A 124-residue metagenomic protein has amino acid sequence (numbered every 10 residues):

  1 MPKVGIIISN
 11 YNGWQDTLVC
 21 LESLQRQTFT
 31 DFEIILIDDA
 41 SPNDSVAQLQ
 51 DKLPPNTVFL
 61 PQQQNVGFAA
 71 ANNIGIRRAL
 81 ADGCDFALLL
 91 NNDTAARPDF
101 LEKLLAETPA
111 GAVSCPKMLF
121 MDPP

Functional and structural regions predicted by a protein language model:
K3-G5, E33: Cell-envelope/extracellular polymer assembly enzymes that use nucleotide-activated donors
N12, L24, D39-D44, V66: Conserved short acidic donor-positioning loop in nucleotide-sugar-dependent glycosyltransferases
E22-D31: Short, acidic, metal-binding catalytic loop of nucleotide-sugar glycosyltransferases
F32-A40, L60-Q62: Short beta-strand/loop segment that forms part of the nucleotide-sugar
N43-K52: Acidic helix N-cap motif at the loop->helix transition within catalytic regions of sugar-transfer enzymes
Q62-D82: Glycine-rich, basic loop-to-helix element that forms the pyrophosphate-binding segment of sugar-nucleotide handling
G83-A95: Short beta-strand-to-loop acidic/aromatic patch adjacent to the donor-nucleotide binding site
R97-P124: Conserved donor NDP-sugar-binding/catalytic core segment of glycosyltransferases
